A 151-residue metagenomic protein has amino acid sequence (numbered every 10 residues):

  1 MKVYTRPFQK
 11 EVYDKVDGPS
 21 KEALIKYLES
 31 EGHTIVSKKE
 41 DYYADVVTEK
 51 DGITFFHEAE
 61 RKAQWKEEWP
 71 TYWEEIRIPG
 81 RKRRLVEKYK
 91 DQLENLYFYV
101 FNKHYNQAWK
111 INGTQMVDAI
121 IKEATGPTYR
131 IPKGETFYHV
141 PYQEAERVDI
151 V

Functional and structural regions predicted by a protein language model:
M1-Y42: Acidic-basic catalytic patches of nuclease active cores, encompassing PD-(D/E)XK and other metal-cofactor nuclease
F8, S30, D91-V151: Non-catalytic C-terminal interaction segments of nucleic acid-processing enzymes
L28, V46-E67: Conserved catalytic cores of phosphodiester-cleaving nucleases, focusing on short active-site segments
H33-K38, R84-D91: Short linear motifs in intrinsically disordered
K38-E40, H57-E60, F101-N102: Short His-Asn-centered micro-motif
E40-A44, Y105-N106: Short acidic/glycine-enriched loop/turn segments that link adjacent beta-strands
D41-Y43, G52-F56, D91-E94: Short connector loops at helix/strand junctions that flank enzyme active sites, especially segments positioning acidic
K62-Y89: Mg2+/Mn2+-dependent nuclease catalytic core
